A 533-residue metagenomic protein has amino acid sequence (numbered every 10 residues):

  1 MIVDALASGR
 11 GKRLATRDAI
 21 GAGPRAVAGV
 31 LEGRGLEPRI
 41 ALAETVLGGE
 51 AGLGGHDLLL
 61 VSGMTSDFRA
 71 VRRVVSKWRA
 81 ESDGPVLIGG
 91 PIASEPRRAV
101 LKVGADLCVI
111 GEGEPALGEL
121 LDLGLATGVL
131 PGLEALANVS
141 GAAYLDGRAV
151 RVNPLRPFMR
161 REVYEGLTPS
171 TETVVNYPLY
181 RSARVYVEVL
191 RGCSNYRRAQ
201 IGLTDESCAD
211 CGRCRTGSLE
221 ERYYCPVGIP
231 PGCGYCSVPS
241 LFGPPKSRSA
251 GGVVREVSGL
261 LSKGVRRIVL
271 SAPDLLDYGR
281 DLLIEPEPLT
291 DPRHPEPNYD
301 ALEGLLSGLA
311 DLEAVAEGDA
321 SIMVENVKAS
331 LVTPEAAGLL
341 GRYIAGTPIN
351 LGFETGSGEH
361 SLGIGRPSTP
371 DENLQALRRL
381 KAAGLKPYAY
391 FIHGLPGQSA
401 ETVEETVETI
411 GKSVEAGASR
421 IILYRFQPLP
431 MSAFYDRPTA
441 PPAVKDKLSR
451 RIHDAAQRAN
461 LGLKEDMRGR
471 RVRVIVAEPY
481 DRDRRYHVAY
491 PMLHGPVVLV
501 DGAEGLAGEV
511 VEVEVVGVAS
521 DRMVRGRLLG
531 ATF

Functional and structural regions predicted by a protein language model:
M1-V3, K246, A250, V254-P387 (+1 more regions): Conserved SAM/AdoMet-binding glycine-rich loop
G9-P24, R293-L302: Glycine- and acidic-residue-enriched helix-capping/strand-helix junction motifs
R17, T171-P239, V254, L261-S262 (+1 more regions): N-terminal pre-triad scaffold of radical SAM enzymes
G23-P38: Short helix-loop-beta junction
R39-F158, V474-A477, M492, L506-G517: Glycine-rich beta-alpha loop elements in corrinoid/cobalamin-binding modules across cobalamin-dependent enzymes
R97-V103, E335-L340, P396-K412: Catalytic cores of alpha/beta
S271-L289, G358-I364, H393-E401, G417-K447 (+1 more regions): Flexible glycine/acidic-rich beta-alpha junction loops that bind and position SAM and/or redox cofactors in anaerobic
T439-F533: Terminal RNA-binding accessory module
